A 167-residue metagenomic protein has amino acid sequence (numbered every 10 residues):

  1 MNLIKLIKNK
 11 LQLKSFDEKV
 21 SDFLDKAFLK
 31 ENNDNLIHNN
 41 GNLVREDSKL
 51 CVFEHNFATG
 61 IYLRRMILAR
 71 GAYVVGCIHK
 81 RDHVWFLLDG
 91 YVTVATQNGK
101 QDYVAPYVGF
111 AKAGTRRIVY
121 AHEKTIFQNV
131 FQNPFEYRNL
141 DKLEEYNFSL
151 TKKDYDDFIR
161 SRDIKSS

Functional and structural regions predicted by a protein language model:
M1-G60, Q97, E145, D156-S167: A short, N-terminal "cap"/entry segment at the start of jelly-roll beta-barrel domains of the cupin/DSBH fold
Y62-K80: Conserved short histidine dyad/triad with adjacent acidic residue
A72, Y107, T115, E123-T125: Surface-exposed loop/turn positions
H79-N98: Glycine- and acidic-residue-biased ligand/ion/polar-headgroup-sensing regions
V84, Y91, R116, K124-I126: Structural motif
T96-R117: Short acidic-glycine-tyrosine-enriched beta hairpin
Y120-S167: Double-stranded beta-helix
